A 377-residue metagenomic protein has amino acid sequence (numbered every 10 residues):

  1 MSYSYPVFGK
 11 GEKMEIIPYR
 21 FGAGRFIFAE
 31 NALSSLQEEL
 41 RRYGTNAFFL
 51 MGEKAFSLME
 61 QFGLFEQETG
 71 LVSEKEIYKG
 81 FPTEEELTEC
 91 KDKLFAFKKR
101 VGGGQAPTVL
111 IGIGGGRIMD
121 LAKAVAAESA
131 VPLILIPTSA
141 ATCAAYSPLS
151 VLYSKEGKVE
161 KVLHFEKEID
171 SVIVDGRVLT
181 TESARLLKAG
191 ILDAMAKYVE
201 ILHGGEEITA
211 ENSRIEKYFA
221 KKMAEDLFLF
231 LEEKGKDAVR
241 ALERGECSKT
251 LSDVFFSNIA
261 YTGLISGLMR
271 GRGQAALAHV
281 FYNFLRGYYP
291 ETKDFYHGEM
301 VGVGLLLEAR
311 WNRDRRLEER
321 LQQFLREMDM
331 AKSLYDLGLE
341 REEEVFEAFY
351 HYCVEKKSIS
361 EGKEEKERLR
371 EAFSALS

Functional and structural regions predicted by a protein language model:
Y3-T108: ATP/NTP phosphate-donor binding region
Y5-G11, Y19, D314-S377: C-terminal charged capping/lid subdomain of soluble metabolic enzymes
G24, A127-K222: A glycine/threonine-rich phosphate-anchoring loop and its flanking beta-alpha core in nucleotide/phosphate-binding
R41, F95, G157, R177-T181 (+11 more regions): Generic secondary-structure signature for well-ordered alpha-helical cores
F56-M59, R117-A124, T142-Y146, Q274: Short glycine/serine/threonine-rich phosphate/pyrophosphate-binding segments that cradle anionic phosphate groups
R100-T138: A short, small-residue-rich loop immediately preceding and capping a beta-strand
S213-Q323: Active-site segments that bind and position negatively charged phosphate/pyrophosphate groups
